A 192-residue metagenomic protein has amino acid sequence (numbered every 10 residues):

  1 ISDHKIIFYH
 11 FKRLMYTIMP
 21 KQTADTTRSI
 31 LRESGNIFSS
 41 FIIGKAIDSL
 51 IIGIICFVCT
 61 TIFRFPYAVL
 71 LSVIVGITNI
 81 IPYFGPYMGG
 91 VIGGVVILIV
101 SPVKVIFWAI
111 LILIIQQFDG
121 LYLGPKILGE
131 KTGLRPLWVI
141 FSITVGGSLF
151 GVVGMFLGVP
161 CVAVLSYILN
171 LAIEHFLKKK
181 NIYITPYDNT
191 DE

Functional and structural regions predicted by a protein language model:
I1-V96, I106-F107: Alpha-helical transmembrane segments and their immediate interhelical loop/hinge regions in multi-pass membrane
P102: Active-site-proximal, Lys/Arg-enriched surface segment that forms a nucleic-acid-binding/basic interface patch
V105-E192: Hydrophobic alpha-helical transmembrane segments of membrane transport and translocation systems, primarily multi-pass
